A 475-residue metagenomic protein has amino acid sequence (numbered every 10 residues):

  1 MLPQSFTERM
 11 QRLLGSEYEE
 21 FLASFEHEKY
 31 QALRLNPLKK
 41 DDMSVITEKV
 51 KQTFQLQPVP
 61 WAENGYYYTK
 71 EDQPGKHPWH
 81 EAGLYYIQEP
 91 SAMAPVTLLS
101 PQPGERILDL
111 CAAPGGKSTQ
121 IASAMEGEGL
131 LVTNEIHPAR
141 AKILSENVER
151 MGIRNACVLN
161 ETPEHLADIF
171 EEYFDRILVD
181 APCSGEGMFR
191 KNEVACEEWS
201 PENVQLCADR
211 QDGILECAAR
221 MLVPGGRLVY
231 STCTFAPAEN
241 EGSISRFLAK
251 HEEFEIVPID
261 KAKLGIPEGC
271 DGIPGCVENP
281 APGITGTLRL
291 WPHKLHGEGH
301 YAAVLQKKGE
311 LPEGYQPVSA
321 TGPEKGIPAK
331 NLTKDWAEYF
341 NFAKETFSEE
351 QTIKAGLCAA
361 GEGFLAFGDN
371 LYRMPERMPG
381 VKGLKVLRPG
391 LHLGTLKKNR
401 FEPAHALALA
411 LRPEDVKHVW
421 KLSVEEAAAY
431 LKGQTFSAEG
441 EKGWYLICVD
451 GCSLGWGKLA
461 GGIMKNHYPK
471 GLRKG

Functional and structural regions predicted by a protein language model:
M1-L13, E17-T53, E298-H300, K308-G475: Polybasic, low-complexity RNA-engagement segments
Q102-P103, H165-L178: A short acidic, Gly/Pro-enriched loop at the edge of an enzyme's catalytic core that lines a small-molecule cofactor
G104-A113: Conserved class I S-adenosyl-L-methionine
P114-G127: Conserved SAM-binding loop of SAM-dependent methyltransferases across substrates and taxa, primarily the Class I
E126, L222-P224: Helix-to-beta-strand junctions that scaffold the AdoMet/dcAdoMet cofactor pocket in Class I SAM-dependent enzymes
I136-E171: S-adenosyl-L-methionine
A139, D175-E216, C233-N240, K250 (+2 more regions): Mobile active-site "lid"/loop adjacent to the S-adenosyl-L-methionine
F174, R227-Y230, F235-A366, N370-Y372: Class I S-adenosyl-L-methionine
